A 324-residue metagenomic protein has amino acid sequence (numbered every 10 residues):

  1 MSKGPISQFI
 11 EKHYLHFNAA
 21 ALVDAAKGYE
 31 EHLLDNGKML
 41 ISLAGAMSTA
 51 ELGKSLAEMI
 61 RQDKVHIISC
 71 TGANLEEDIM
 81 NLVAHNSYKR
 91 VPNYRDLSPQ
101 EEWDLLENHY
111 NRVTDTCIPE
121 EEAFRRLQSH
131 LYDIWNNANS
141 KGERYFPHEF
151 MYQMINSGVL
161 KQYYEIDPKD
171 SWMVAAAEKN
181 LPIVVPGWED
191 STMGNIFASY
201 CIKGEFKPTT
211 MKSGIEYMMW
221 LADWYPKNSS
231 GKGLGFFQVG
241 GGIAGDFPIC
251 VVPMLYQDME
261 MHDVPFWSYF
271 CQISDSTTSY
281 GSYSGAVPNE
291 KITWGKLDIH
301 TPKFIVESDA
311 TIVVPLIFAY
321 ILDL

Functional and structural regions predicted by a protein language model:
M1-L33: N-terminal glycine-rich anion-binding loop in soluble enzyme alpha/beta folds
I6, F17-A20, I243, C250 (+1 more regions): C-terminal functional extensions of proteins
A25-M39, A175-K179, D223-G233: Glycine-rich phosphate/diphosphate-binding loops that line cofactor/substrate pockets in enzymes
M39-S48, I68, V184-W188, P208-Y283: Glycine-rich anion-binding loop/nest that anchors nucleotide
E51-K54, I79-H85, N195-S199, P248-V252 (+1 more regions): Short acidic, glycine/serine/threonine-rich loops at helix termini
S55-K64, L82-N93, C201, V252-M261 (+1 more regions): A glycine- and small-aliphatic-rich helix-loop capping segment at beta-alpha/alpha-beta transitions that lines
I60-L127: A generic, well-ordered mixed alpha/beta core segment in the N-terminal half of proteins
E101-T192: Ligand-binding beta-strand-loop-alpha-helix segment within the catalytic cores of soluble metabolic enzymes
